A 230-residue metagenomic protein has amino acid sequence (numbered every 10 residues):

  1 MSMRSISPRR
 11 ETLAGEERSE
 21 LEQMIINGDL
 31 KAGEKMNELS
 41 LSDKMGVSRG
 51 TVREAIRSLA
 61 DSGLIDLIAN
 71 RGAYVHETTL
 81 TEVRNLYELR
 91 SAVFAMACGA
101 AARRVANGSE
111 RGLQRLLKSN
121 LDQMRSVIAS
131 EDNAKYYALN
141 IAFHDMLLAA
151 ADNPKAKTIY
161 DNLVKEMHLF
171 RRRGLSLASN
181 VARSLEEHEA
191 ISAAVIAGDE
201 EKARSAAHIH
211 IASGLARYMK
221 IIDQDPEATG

Functional and structural regions predicted by a protein language model:
M1-R103, L215-G230: Short linear motifs at protein or domain termini
T12, Q114-R115, S179-A182: Short helix-capping and inter-helix turn/linker motifs at the boundaries of alpha-helical repeat units
L21, S176-G230: C-terminal regulatory/effector modules of DNA-binding transcriptional regulators
I25, A101, V105, I128 (+2 more regions): Hydrophobic residues in alpha-helical segments
T79, D132, G198-D199: Acidic/polar helix N-cap motif
T79-L80, R171-G174: Short alpha-helical transmembrane interface motifs in multi-pass membrane proteins
L86, G108-R172, E186-S192, K202-A212: Conserved amphipathic alpha-helical segments that form helical-bundle/coiled-coil interaction surfaces
